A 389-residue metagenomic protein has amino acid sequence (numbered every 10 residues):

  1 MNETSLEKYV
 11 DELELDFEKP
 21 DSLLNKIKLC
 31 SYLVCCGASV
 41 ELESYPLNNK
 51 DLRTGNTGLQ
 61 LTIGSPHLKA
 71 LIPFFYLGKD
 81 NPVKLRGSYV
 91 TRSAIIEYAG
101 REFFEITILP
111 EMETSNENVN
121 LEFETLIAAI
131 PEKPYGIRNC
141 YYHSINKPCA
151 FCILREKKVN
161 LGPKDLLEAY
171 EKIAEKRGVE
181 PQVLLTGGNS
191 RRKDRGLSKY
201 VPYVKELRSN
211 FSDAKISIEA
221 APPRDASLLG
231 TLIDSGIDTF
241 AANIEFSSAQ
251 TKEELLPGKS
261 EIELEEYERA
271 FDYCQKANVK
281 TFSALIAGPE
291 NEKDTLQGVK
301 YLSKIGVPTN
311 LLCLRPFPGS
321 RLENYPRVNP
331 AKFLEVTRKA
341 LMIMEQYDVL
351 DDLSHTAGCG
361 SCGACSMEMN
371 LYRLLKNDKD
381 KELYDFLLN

Functional and structural regions predicted by a protein language model:
M1-R86, V90, L296-N389: Auxiliary Fe-S-binding modules of radical SAM enzymes
T62-A150, L154-V159, T356-C365, Y372-L375: N-terminal [4Fe-4S]-dependent radical SAM core
E132, Y141, N189-R191, A220-R224 (+4 more regions): Active-site-proximal loop/turn and secondary-structure-junction residues that shape catalytic pockets, frequently
I153-L228, L232-E268, K280-A284, N310: Core AdoMet radical
N210-F211, R269-T281, K339-V349: A structural motif corresponding to the C-terminal end of an alpha-helix and its immediate exit/capping segment
R224-D234, A287-K304, C362: Catalytic cores of alpha/beta
S260-E268, A277-V279, D351-A364: A cross-taxonomic marker for long C-terminal extensions/tails that follow the last structured domain
A270, C274, T281-F282, I286-P289 (+3 more regions): Catalytic alpha/beta core domains of metabolic enzymes, predominantly
